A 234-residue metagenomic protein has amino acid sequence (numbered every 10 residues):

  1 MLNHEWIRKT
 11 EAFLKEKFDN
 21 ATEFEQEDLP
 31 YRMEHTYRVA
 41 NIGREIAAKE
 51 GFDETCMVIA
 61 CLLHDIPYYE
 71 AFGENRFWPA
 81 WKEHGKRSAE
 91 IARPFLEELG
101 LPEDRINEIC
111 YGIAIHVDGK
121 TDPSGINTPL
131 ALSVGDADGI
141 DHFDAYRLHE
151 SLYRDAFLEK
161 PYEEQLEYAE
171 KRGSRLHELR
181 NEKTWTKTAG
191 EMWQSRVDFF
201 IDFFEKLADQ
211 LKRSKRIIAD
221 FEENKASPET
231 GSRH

Functional and structural regions predicted by a protein language model:
M1-L2, E27-F52, L63, D118-H234: Divalent metal-dependent phosphate-bond-processing catalytic cores, especially two-metal-ion Mg2+/Mn2+ enzymes that act
E11-R38, P67-P79, N181-T188: Active-site flanking loop/helix segments enriched in acidic
V39, K82-E98: An active-site-proximal "capping" alpha-helix that borders the catalytic cofactor pocket
E54-G73, S88, I109-G119, D138: His-Asp-centered metal-binding catalytic motifs of divalent-metal-dependent phosphohydrolases/nucleases
L96-E103, Y153: Inter-helical turn/loop segments and adjacent helix faces that build the functional surface of alpha-helical bundle
